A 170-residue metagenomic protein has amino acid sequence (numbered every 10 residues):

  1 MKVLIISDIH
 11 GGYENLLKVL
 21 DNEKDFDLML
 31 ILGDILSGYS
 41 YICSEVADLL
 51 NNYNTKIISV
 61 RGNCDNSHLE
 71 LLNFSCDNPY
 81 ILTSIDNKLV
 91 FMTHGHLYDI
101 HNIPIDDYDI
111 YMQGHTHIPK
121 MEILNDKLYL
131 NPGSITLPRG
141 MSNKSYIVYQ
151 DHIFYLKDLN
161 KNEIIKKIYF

Functional and structural regions predicted by a protein language model:
K2-I85: Core catalytic region of metal-dependent phosphoesterases/phosphodiesterases, especially metallo-beta-lactamase-like
L4, K166-K167: Short secondary-structure boundary segments
D8-I9, G33-D34, N63, H94-G95 (+2 more regions): Fold-independent oxyanion-binding glycine-rich loops and adjacent beta-strand/coil segments at enzyme active sites
M29-L36, F91-Y98, K167-I168: Short N-terminal helix-initiation segments at or just after the protein's N-terminus
L50, T83, M92-H94, G133: Generic structural signal for conserved hydrophobic packing positions in ordered secondary structure
L69, I168-Y169: Binuclear metal-ion centers of metallo-dependent hydrolases, dominated by the metallo-beta-lactamase
L82-S84, I147-Q150, Y169: Short, well-ordered beta-strand micro-motif
L89, H96-I165: Conserved beta-sheet core of the metallophosphoesterase superfamily
